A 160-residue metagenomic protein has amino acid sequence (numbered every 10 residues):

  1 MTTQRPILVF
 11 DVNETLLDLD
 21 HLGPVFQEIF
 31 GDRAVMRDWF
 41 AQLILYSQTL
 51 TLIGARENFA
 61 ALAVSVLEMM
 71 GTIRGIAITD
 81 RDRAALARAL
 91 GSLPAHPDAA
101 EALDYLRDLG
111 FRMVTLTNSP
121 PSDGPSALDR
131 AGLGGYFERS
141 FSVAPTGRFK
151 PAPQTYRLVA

Functional and structural regions predicted by a protein language model:
M1-R5, D104, P120-A160: Asp-based, Mg2+/Mn2+-dependent phosphohydrolase catalytic module
T2-I44: Active-site neighborhood of HAD-like aspartate-dependent phosphohydrolases
G23, M36, F40, A60-E68 (+2 more regions): An amphipathic alpha-helix signature
P24-V25, D38, S65-M69, A85 (+2 more regions): Alpha-helical elements of Rossmann-like donor-binding domains used by nucleotide-donor carbohydrate transfer enzymes
V25, Y46-L52, D123-P125: A short acidic, helix-capping loop that chelates divalent metal ions and anchors anionic groups
G31-D32, I73-I78, D108, G132-Y136: Short helix-capping segments at alpha-helix termini
S47-A84: A metal-dependent, Asp-based hydrolase signature
R81-P94, A99-D129, F141-V143: Substrate-recognition element of Asp-dependent hydrolases with the DxDx(T/V) motif
